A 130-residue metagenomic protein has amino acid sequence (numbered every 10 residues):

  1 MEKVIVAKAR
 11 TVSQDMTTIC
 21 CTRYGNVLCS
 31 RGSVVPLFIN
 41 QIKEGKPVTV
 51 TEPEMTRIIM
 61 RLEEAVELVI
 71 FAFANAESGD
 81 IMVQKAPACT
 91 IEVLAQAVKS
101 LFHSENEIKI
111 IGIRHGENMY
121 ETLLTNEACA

Functional and structural regions predicted by a protein language model:
M1-A76, P87, I91-L101: NAD(P)-dependent short-chain dehydrogenase/reductase
N75-A130: Mid/C-terminal beta-alpha module of Rossmann-like enzyme folds, strongest in SDR-family dehydrogenases/epimerases
